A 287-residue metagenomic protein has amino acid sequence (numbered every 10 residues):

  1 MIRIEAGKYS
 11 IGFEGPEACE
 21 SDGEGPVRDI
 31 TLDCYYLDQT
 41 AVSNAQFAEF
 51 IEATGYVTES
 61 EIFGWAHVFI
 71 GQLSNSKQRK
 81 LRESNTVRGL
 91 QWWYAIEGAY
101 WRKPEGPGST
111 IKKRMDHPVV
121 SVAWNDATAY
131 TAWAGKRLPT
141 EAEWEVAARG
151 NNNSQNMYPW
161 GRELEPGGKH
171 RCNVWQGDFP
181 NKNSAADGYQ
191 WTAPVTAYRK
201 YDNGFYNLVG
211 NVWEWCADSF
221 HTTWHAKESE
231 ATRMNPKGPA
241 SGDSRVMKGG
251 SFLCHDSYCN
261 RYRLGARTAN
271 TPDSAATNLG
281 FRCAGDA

Functional and structural regions predicted by a protein language model:
R3-I4, K8-S10, E14-P16, I62-L264 (+1 more regions): Functional-site microenvironments in short loops/helix caps that host divalent-cation chemistry
E14-D33, P107-S109: Short, conserved catalytic-motif segment at the N-terminal edge
N44-I51, A123-A129: Short, solvent-exposed alpha-helical surface patches in non-cytosolic proteins
E52-V57: Collagenous Gly-X-Y triple-helix signature in extracellular proteins
A275-A287: Short, structured beta-strand segments at or near domain termini in extracellular proteins/domains
